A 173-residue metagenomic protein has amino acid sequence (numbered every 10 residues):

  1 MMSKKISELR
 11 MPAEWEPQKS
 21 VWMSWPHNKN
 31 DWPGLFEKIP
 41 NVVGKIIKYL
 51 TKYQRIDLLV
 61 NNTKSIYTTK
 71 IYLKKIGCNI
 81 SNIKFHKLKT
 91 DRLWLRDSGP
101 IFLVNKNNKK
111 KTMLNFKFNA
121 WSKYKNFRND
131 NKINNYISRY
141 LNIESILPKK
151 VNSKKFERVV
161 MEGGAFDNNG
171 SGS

Functional and structural regions predicted by a protein language model:
M1-S173: The feature marks the mature, well-folded catalytic cores of soluble enzymes
